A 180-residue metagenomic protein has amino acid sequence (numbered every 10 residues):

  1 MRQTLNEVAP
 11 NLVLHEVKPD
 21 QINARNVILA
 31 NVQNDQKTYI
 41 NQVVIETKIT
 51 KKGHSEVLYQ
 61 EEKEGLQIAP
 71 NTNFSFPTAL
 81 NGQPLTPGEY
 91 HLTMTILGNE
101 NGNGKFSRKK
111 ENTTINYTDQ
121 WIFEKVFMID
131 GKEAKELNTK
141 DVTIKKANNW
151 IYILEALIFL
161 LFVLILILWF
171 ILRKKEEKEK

Functional and structural regions predicted by a protein language model:
R2-I151: Membrane-proximal extracellular "stem/stalk" segments of glycoproteins immediately N-terminal to a transmembrane helix
L154-K180: C-terminal membrane-anchoring or membrane-association module
